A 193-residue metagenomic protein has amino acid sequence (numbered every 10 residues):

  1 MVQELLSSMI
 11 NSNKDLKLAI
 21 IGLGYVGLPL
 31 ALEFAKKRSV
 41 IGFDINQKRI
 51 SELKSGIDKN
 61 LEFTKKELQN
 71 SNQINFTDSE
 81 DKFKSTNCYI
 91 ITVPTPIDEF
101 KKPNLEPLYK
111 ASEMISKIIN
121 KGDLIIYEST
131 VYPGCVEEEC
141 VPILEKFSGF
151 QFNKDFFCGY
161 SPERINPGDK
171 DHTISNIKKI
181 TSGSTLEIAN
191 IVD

Functional and structural regions predicted by a protein language model:
V2-D193: Structural/interface elements that position substrates and couple domains in central-metabolism enzymes
